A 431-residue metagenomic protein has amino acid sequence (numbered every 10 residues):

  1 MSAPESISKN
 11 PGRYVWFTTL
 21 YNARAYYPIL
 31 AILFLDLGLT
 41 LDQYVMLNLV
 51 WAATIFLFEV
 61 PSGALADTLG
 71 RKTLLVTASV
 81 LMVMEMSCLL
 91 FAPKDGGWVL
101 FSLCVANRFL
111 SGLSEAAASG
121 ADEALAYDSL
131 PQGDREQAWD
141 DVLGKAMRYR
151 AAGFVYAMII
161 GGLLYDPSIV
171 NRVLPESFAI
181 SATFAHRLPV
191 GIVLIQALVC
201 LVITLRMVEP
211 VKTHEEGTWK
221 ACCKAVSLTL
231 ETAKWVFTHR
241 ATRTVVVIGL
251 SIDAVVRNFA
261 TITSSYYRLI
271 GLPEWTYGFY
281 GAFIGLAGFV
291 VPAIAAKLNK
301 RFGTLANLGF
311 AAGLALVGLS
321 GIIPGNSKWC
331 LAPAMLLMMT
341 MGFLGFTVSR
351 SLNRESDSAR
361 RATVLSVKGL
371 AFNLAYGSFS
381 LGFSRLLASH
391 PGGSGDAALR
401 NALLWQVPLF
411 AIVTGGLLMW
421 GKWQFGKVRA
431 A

Functional and structural regions predicted by a protein language model:
M1-P11, M207-V247: Juxtamembrane intracellular "pre-TM" segments in multi-pass secondary transporters
R13-L30, L47-A64, T73, L103-S168 (+6 more regions): Substrate-agnostic recognition of the 12-TM MFS/MFS-like secondary transporter fold
Y26, L33-Q43, R172-A182, Y266-T276 (+1 more regions): Short extramembrane helix-to-coil loop segments that connect adjacent transmembrane helices in Major
T68-S79, N299-G313: Cytoplasmic membrane-interface "Motif A"-like loop-to-helix N-cap segments of 12-TM Major Facilitator Superfamily
V80-W98, C104, G313-N326: C-terminal ends and interior cores of transmembrane alpha-helices in multi-pass membrane transporters/permeases
Y165-I195, R385-T414: A membrane-interface helix-boundary motif in multi-pass transporters
V170, A182-H186, V190-K220, M419-A431: Helix-loop junctions on the cytosolic side of multi-pass membrane transporters, especially the intracellular loop
L305-V348: C-terminal transmembrane helical hairpin of 12-TM major facilitator-type secondary transporters
